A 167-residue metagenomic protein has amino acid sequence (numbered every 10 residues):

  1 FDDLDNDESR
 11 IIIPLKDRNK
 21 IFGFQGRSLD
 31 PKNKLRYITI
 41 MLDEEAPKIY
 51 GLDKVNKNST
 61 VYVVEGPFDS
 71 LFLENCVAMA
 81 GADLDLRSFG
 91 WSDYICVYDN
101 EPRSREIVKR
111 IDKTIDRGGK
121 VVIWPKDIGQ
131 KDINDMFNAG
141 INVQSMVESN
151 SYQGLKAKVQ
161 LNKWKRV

Functional and structural regions predicted by a protein language model:
F1, P14, R18-I21, V63 (+2 more regions): Replication-associated primase and helicase/ATPase modules
D3-D93, E106-V108: Phosphate-handling DNA/RNA-contact segment within nucleic-acid enzymes
